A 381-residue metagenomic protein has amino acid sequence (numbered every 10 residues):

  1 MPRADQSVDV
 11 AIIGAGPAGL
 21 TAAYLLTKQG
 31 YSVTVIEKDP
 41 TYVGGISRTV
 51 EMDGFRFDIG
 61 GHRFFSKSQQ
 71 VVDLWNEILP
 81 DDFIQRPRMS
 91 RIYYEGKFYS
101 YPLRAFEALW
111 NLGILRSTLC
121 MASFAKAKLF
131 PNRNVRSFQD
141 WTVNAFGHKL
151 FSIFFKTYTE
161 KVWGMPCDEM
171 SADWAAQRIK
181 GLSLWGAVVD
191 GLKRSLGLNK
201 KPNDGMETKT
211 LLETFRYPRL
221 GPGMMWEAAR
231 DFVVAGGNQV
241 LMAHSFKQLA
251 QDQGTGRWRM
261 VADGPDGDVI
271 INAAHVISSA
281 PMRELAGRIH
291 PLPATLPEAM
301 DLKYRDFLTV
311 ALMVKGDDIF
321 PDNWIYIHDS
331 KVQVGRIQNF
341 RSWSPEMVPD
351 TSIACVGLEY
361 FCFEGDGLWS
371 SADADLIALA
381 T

Functional and structural regions predicted by a protein language model:
D5-Q6, Q29, H244-A372: Mid-domain catalytic core of redox enzymes that form a hydrophobic substrate pocket/lid adjacent to a catalytic redox
V8-V35: N-terminal Rossmann-like FAD-binding beta1-loop-alpha1 element of flavoenzymes
A18, T41, R283: Conserved Rossmann-like nucleotide-cofactor binding loop
T27-V50: Glycine-rich FAD pyrophosphate-binding loop
E51, D58, Y93, L241 (+1 more regions): A general beta-strand register signal
D53-F130, D140, Q177-K180: Dinucleotide-binding Rossmann-like beta1-alpha1 core, especially the glycine-rich loop that anchors the ADP
Q70-Y101, A145-S152, F232-V240, K247-W258: Feature captures the FAD/FMN-dependent oxidoreductase FAD-binding
L119-A122, K126-A250, G256: Active-site/ligand-binding neighborhood in enzyme catalytic cores
